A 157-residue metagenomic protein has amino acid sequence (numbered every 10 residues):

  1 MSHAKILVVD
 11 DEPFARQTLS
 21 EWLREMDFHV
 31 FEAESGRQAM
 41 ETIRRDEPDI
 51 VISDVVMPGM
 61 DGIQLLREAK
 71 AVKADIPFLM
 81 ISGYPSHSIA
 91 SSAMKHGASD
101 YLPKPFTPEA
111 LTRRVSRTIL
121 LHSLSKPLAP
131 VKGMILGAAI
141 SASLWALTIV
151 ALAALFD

Functional and structural regions predicted by a protein language model:
S2-F14, L19-L23, V51: Conserved acidic segment of CheY-like receiver
E32-E41, G62: Helix N-cap/capping motif at the beta->alpha junctions
D54: Active-site residues of response regulator receiver
M57: Receiver (REC) domain active-site loop signature in two-component systems and cognate sites in sensor histidine kinases
S88, F106-V115: C-terminal output helix
L128-D157: C-terminal output/effector regions of signal-responsive regulators
